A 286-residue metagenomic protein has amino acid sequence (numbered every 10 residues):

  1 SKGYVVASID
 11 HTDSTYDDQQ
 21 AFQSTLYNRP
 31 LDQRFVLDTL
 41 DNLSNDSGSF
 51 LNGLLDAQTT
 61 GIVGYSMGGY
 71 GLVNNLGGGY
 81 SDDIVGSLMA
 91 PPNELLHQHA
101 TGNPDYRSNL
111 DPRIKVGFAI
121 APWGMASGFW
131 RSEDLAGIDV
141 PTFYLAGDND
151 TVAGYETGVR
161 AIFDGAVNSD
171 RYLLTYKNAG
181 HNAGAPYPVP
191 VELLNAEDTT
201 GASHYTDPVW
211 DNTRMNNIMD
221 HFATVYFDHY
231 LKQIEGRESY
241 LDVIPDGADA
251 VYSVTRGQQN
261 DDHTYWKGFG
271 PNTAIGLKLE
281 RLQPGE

Functional and structural regions predicted by a protein language model:
S1-D17, Q23, P30-L31, K177 (+1 more regions): Active-site machinery of serine-nucleophile hydrolases
A7-I9, D83-P122: A conserved short beta-strand
F22-Q58, V73-L76, D83-N103: Alpha/beta-hydrolase active-site loop
G64-G68, L72: Gly/Ala-rich beta-loop-alpha elbow adjacent to hydrolase catalytic centers
L72, S127-G128, T151-G158, G184: Conserved alpha/beta-hydrolase "acid-adjacent" motif
I138, Y144-A146: Short beta-strand/loop motif that positions the catalytic acidic residue of the alpha/beta-hydrolase fold
V159-D170, G276: Conserved loop-alpha-helix segment in the C-terminal half of the alpha/beta-hydrolase fold that carries the catalytic
S169, A179-H181, P186-E286: Alpha/beta-hydrolase-fold serine-hydrolase catalytic core, especially in secreted/extracellular enzymes
